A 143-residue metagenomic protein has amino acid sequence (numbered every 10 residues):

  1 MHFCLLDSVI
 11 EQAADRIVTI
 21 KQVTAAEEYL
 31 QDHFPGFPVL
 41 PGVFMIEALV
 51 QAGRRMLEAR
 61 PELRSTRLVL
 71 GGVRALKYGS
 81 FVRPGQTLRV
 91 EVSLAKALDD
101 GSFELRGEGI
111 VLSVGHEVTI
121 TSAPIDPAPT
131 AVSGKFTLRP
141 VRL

Functional and structural regions predicted by a protein language model:
M1-L40: Catalytic strand-loop segment that frames the active site of acyl-thioester-processing enzymes
H2-F3, V69, A75, D100-S102: Short solvent-exposed loop/turn micro-motifs enriched in small/polar/acidic residues
L6-I10, R74, G79, S93-A95 (+1 more regions): Conserved positions in beta-strands of structured domains
A14-R16, P84-T87, S93-L143: HotDog/MaoC-like acyl-thioester-processing domains
V23, F34, Y78, L138-P140: Hydrophobic residues in beta-strands and at strand termini
V23, M56-L57, V111-S113: Generic helix-packing signal
Q31-L57, L70: Compact, glycine-rich, soluble single-domain proteins
V50-E91, P129, S133-K135: Hydrophobic beta-strand-centered segment that forms part of the acyl-chain substrate-binding groove
